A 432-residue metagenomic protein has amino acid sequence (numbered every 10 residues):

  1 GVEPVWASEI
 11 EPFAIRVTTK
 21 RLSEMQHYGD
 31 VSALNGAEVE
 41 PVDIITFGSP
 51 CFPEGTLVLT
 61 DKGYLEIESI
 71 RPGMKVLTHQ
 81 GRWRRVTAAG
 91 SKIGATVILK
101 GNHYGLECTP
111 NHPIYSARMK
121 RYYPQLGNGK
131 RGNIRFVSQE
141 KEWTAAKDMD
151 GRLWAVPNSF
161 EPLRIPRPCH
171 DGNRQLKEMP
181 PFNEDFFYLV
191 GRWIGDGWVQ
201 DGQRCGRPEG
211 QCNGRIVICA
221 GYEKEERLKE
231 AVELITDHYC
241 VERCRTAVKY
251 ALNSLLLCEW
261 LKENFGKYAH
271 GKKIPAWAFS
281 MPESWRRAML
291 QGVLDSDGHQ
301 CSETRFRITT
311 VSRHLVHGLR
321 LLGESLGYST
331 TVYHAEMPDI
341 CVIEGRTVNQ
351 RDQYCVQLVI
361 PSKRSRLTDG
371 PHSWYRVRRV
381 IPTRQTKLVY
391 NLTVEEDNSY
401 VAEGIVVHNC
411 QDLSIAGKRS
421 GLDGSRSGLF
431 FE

Functional and structural regions predicted by a protein language model:
G1-C51, C410-E432: Conserved active-site and SAM-binding loop architecture of S-adenosyl-L-methionine-dependent nucleic-acid
T18, I343-E344: Accessory/interaction modules and long regulatory regions
A37, L65-E68, L106: Residue "hotspots" at secondary-structure boundaries inside conserved domains
F52-R71: Protein maturation boundaries and topogenic segments
G63-E66, V86-S91: Single-stranded nucleic-acid-binding OB-fold domains
P72-H79, A88-K120, L126, R131-D339 (+1 more regions): Intein-associated homing endonuclease modules of the LAGLIDADG/DOD-type, together with closely related HINT-family
G327-M337, R346-T347, V359, K363-S373: C-terminal structured "cap/appendage" subdomains that terminate the fold
R351-Q357: Polar, glycine-rich mid-to-C-terminal structural blocks that act as macromolecule-binding/assembly scaffolds
